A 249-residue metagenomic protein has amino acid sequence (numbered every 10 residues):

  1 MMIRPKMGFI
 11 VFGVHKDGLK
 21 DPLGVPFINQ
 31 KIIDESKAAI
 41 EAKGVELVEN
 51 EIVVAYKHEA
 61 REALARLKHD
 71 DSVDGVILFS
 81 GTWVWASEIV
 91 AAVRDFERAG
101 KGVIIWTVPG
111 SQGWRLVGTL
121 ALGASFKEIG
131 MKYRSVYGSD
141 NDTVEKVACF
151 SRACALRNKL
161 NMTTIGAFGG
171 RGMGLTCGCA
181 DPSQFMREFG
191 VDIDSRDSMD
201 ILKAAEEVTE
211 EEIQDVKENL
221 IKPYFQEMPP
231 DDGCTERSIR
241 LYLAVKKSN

Functional and structural regions predicted by a protein language model:
M1-A121, K127-I129, V136-A155, M162-G166 (+1 more regions): Metallocofactor- and cofactor-centric catalytic cores in central/energy metabolism, strongly enriched
